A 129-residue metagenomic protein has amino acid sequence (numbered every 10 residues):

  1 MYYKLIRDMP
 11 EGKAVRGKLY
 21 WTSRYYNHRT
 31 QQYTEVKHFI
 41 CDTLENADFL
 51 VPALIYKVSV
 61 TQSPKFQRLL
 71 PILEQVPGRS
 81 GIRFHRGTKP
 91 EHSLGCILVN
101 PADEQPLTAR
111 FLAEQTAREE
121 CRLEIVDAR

Functional and structural regions predicted by a protein language model:
M1-L98, E104-P106, Q115-C121, V126-R129: Cell wall/extracellular polymer interaction/catalysis modules
